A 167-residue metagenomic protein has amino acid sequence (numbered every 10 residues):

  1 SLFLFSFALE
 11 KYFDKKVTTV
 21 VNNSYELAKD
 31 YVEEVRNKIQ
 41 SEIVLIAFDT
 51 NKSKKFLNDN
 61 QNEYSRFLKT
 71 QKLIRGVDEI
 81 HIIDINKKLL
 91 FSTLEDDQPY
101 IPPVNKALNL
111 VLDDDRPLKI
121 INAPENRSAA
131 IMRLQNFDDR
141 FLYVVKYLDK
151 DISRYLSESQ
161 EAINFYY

Functional and structural regions predicted by a protein language model:
L2-F56: Juxtamembrane extracytoplasmic/periplasmic/luminal helical "stalk" adjacent to the first N-terminal
Y12-V21, I39, D151-Y167: Juxtamembrane amphipathic/coiled-coil helical coupling segments that flank and transmit signals to/from transmembrane
K29, E33, L142-I152, L156-I163: Amphipathic alpha-helical bundle/coiled-coil segments
I43, V77-K87: Short, hydrophobic-rich beta-strand element in sensory/regulatory alpha-beta domains
L57-L68, I74-V77, K88-E125, S157-F165: Extracytoplasmic/periplasmic sensor domains and loops in membrane signaling proteins
Q71-K72, L134: Replace "in large, NTP-powered and nucleic-acid-processing enzymes" with "in large, NTP-powered factors and other
P124-R133, D139-V144: A short beta-strand signature within small-molecule sensing/ligand-binding domains used in signal transduction
